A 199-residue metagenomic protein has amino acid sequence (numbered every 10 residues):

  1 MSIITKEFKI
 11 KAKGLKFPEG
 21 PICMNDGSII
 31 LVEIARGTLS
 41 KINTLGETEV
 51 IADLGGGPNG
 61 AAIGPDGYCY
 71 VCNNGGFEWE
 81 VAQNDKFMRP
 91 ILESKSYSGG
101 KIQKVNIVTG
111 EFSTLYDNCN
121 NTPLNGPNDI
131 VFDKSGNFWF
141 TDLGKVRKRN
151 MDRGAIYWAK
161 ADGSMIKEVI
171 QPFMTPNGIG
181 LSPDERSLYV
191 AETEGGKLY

Functional and structural regions predicted by a protein language model:
M1-Y199: Sequence-structural signature of mature extracellular/luminal beta-sheet repeat domains, prominently beta-propellers
